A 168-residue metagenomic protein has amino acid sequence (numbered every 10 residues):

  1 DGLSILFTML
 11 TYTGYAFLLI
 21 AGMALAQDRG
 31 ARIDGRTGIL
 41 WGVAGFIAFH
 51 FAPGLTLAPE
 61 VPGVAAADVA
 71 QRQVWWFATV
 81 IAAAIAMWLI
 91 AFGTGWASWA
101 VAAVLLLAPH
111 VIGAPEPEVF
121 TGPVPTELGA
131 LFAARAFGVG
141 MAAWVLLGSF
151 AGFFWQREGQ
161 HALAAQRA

Functional and structural regions predicted by a protein language model:
D1-G14: Individual transmembrane alpha-helix segments
D1-G2, L19-L25, F49-P59: Membrane-embedded alpha-helical segments in integral membrane proteins
D1-G2, L55-V69, F120-A134: Membrane-interface interhelical loops and short amphipathic "cap" helices that link adjacent transmembrane segments
I5-L6, I39-V43, Q73, F77 (+2 more regions): Hydrophobic alpha-helical transmembrane segments
F17-V43, L106-V119, H161-A168: Cytoplasmic juxtamembrane regions at transmembrane-helix boundaries
G42-A83: Membrane-proximal helix-loop-helix units in multi-pass membrane proteins
I85-A168: Terminal transmembrane helical module of multi-pass membrane proteins
